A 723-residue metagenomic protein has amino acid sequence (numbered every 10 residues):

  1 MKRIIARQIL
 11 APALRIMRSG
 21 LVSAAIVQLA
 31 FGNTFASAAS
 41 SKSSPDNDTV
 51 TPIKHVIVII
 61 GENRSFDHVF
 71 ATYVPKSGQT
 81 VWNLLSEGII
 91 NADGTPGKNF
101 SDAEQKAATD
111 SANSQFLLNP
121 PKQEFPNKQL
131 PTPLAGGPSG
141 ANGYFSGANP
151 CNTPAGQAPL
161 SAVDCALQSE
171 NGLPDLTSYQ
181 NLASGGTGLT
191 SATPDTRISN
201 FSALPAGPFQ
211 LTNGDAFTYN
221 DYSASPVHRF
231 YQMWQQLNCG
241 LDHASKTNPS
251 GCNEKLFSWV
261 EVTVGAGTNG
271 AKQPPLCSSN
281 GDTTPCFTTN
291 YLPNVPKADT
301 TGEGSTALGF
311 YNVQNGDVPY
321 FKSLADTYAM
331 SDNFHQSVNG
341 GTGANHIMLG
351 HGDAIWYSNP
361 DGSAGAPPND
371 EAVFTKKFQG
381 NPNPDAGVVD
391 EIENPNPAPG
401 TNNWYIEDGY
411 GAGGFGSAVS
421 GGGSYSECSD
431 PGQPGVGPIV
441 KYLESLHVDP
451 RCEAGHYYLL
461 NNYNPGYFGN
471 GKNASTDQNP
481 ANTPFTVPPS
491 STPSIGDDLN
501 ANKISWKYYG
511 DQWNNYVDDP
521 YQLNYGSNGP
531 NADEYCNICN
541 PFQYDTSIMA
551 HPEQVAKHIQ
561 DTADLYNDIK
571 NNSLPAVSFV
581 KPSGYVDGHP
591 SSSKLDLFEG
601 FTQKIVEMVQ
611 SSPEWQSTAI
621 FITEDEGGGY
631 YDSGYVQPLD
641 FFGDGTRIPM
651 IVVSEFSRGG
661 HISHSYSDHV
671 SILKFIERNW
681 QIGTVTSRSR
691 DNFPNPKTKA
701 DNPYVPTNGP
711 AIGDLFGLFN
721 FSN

Functional and structural regions predicted by a protein language model:
M1-I4, Q681: Short, low-complexity intrinsically disordered segments enriched in small and basic residues
K2-R3, L14, G32, Y544: A detector of low-complexity, intrinsically disordered, Ser/Thr/Gly/Pro/Ala-rich segments
I4-L21: Bacterial N-terminal signal peptides that target proteins for export
L14-M17, V27, E624-D625, L673: Residue-level micro-sites within transmembrane alpha helices that shape and flank functional polar/acidic positions
M17-N33: Bacterial N-terminal signal peptides
F35-N723: N-terminal pro-sequences and low-complexity stem/linker regions of secreted or lumenal proteins
